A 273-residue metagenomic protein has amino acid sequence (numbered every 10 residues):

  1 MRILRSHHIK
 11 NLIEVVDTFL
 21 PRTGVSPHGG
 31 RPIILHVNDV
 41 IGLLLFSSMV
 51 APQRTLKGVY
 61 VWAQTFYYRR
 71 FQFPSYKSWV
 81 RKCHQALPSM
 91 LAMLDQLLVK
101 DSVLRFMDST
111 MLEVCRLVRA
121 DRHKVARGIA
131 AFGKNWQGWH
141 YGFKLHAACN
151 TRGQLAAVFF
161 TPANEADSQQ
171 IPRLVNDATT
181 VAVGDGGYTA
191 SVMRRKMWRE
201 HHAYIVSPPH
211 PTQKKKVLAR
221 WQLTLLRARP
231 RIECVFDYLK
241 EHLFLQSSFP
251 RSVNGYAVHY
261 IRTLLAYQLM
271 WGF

Functional and structural regions predicted by a protein language model:
M1-F273: Short alpha-helical elements
